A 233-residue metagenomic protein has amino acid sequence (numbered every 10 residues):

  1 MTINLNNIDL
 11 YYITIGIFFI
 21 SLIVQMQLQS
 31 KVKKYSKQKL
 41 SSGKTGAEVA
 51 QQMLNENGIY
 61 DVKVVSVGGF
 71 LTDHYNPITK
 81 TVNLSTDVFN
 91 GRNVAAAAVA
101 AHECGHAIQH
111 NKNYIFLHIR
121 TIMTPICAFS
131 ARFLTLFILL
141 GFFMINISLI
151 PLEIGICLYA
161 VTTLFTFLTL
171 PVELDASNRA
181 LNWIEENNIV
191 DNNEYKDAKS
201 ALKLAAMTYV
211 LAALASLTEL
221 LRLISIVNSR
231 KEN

Functional and structural regions predicted by a protein language model:
M1-I3, F143-L149, K231: Membrane-interfacial hairpin junctions
M1-K31, G141, E153-I154: Hydrophobic alpha-helical transmembrane segments of small proteolipidic membrane proteins, enriched in energy-coupled
T2-N4, M26-S130, L164-N233: Polar-ligand-bearing catalytic/cofactor-coordination segments of membrane-embedded or membrane-tethered inner-membrane
I13, V24, V49, M144 (+2 more regions): Short, flexible micro-motifs
T14, L134, S148, G155 (+3 more regions): Hydrophobic alpha-helical transmembrane segments of integral membrane proteins, especially multi-pass transporters
I126-S177: Hydrophobic transmembrane alpha-helical segments that form the core helix bundle of multi-pass membrane enzymes
